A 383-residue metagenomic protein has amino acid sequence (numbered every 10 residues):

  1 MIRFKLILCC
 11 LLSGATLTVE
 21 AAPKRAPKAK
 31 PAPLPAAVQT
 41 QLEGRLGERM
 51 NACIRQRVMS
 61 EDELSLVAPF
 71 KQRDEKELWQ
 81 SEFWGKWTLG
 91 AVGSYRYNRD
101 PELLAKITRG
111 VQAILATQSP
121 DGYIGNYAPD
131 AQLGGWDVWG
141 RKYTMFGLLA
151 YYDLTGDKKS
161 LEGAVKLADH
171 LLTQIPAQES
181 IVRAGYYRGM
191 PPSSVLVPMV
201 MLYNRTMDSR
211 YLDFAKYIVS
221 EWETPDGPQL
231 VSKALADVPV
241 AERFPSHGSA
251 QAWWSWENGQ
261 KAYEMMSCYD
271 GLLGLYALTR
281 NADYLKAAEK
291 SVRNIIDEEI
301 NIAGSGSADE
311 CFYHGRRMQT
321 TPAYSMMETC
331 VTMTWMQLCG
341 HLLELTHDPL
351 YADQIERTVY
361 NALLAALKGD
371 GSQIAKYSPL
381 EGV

Functional and structural regions predicted by a protein language model:
M1-I2: N-terminal secretory signal peptides that target proteins for export/translocation
K5-T16: Bacterial N-terminal signal peptides
A21-V383: Glycan-recognition and catalytic cores of secretory/periplasmic carbohydrate-active enzymes
